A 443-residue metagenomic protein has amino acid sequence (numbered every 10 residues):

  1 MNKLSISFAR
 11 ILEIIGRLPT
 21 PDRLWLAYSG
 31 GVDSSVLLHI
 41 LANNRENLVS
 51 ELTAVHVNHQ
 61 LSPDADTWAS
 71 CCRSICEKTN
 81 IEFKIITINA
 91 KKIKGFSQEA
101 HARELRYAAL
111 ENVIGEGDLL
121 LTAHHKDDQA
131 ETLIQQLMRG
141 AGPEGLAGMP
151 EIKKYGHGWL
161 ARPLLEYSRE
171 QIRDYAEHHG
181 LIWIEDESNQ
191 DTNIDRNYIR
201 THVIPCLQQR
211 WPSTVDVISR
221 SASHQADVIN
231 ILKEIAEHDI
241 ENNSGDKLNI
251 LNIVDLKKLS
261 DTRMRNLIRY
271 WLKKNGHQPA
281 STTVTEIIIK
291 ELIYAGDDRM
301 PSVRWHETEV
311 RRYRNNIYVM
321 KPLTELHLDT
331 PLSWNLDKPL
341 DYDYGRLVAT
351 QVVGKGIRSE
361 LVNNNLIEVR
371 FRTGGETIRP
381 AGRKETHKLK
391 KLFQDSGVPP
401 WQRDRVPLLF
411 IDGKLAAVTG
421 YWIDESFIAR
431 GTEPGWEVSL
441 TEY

Functional and structural regions predicted by a protein language model:
M1-P205, E234: Core alpha/beta nucleotide-donor-binding catalytic domains of modification enzymes
K3-D33, T53, I88-K92, L105 (+2 more regions): AMP-forming adenylation/ATP pyrophosphatase catalytic core
L137, L164, L207, W271-N275 (+1 more regions): Generic structural signal for hydrophobic core residues of well-folded globular domains
G140, H179, C206-R210, V228 (+1 more regions): Change "in soluble alpha/beta enzymes" to "in soluble alpha/beta proteins
N189-R196, V217-A226: Internal, active-site/partner-interface "lid" segment
T201-H202, C206-I218: Conserved anion/nucleotide-ligand pocket segment
